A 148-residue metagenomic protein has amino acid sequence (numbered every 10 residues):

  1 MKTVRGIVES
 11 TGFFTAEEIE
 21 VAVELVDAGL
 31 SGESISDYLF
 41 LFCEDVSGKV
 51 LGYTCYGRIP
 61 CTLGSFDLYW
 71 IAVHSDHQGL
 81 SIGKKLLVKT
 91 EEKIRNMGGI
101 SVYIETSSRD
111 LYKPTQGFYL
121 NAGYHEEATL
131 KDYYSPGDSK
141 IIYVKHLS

Functional and structural regions predicted by a protein language model:
M1-Y69, H74-D76, K84-K89, K93 (+3 more regions): Acetyl-CoA-dependent GNAT
V26, Y112, P136-D138: Short secondary-structure boundary/hinge segments and terminal tails
P60-L63, D110-L111, Y133-S135: Short glycine/serine/proline-enriched coil/turn segments at secondary-structure junctions
A72, S108-D110: Active-site-proximal loop/turn and secondary-structure-junction residues that shape catalytic pockets, frequently
S81: Conserved G/P- and acidic residue-centered "switch" motifs that form tight phosphate/ATP-binding loops in soluble
I94-S107: Conserved GNAT acetyl-CoA-binding A-motif
E105-S108, L120-I141: Conserved catalytic-core motifs of GNAT/GCN5-like acyltransferases
T115: Helix-turn-helix
